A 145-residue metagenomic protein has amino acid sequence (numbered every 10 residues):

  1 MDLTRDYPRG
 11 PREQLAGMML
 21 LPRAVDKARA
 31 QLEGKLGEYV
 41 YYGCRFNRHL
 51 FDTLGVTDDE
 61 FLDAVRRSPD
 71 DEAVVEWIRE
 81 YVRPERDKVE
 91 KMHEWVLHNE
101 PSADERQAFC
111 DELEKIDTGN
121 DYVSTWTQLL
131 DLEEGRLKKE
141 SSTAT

Functional and structural regions predicted by a protein language model:
M1-V40, D87-K88, W95-T145: Polar/charged low-complexity regulatory segments
L20-R23, H49, E60, A73 (+2 more regions): Exposed alpha-helical structural elements
L36-I78: Amphipathic alpha-helical packing elements
S68-P69, Y81, N99, L113: Alpha-helix boundary/capping residues
D71-R86, E90, E94: Charged interaction scaffolds used for protein-protein
